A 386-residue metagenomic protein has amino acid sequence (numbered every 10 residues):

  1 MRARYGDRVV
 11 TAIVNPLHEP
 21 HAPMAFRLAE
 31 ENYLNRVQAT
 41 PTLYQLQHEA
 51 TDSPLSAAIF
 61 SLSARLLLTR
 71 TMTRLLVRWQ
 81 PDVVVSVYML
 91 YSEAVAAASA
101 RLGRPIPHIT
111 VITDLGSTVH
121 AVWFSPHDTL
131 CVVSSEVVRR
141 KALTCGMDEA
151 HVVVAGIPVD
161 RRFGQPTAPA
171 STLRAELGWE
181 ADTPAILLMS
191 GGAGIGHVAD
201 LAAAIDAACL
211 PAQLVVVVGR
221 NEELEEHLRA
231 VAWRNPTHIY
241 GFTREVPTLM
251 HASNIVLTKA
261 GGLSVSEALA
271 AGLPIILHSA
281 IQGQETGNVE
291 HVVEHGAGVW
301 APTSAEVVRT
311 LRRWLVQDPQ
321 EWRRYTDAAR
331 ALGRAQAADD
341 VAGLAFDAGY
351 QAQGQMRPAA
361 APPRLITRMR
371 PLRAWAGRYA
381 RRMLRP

Functional and structural regions predicted by a protein language model:
A3-W79: Conserved N-terminal ligand/cofactor-binding loop architecture of enzyme catalytic domains
L46-G146, H151-V154: Active-site and donor-binding regions of nucleotide-sugar-utilizing enzymes
T129-A185, S190-G192: A nucleotide-sugar donor-handling region in carbohydrate enzymes
P169-A175, W179-A252: Donor-nucleotide binding loops and adjacent catalytic segments primarily of GT-B fold Leloir glycosyltransferases
T248-G287: A donor-sugar binding/catalytic signature common to diverse glycosyltransferases and related nucleotide-sugar
L277-A305: Nucleotide-sugar donor-binding patch of glycosyltransferase catalytic domains
H295, P302-Q320: C-terminal "capping" alpha-helix adjacent to the active site of nucleotide-linked donor transferases in cell-envelope
P319-P386: C-terminal amphipathic helix plus adjacent low-complexity, charged tail appended to glycosyltransferase catalytic
